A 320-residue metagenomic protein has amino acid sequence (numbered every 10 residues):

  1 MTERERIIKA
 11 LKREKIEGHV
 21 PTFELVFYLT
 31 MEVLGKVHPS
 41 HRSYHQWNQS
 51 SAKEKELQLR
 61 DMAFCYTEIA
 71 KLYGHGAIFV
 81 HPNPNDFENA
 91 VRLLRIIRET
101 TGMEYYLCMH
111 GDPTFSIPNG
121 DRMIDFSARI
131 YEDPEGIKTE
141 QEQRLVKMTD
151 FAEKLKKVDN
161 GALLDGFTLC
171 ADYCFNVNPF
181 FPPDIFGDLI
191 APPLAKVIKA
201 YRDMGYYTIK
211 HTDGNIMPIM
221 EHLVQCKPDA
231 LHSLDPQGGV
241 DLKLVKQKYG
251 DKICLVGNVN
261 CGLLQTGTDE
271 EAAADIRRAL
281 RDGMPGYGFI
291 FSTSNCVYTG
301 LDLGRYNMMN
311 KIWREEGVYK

Functional and structural regions predicted by a protein language model:
M1-C65, G76-K320: Active-site loop segments of alpha/beta catalytic cores
A70: Short, solvent-exposed loop/beta-turn-alpha elements that line the ligand-binding surface or hinge of extracytoplasmic
